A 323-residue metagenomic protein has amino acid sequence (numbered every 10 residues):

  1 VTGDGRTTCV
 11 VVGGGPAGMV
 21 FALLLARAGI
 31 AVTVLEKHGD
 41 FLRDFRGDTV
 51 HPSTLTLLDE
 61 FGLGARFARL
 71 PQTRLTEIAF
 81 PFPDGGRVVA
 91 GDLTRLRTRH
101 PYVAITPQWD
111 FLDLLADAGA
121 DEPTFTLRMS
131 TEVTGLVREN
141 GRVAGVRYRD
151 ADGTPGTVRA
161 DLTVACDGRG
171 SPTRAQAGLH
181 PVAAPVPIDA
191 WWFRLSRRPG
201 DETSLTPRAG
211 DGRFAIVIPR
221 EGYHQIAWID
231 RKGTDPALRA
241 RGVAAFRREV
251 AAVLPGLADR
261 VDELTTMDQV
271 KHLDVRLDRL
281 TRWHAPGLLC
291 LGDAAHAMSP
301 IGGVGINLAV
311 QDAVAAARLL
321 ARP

Functional and structural regions predicted by a protein language model:
T2-A17: Beta1/beta-strand and adjacent pyrophosphate-binding region of the FAD-binding site in flavoprotein oxidoreductases
G5-T7, G153-L162, C166: Core beta-strand elements of the Rossmann-like FAD/NAD(P) dinucleotide-binding domain in flavoenzyme oxidoreductases
V12, A26-R46: Glycine-rich FAD pyrophosphate-binding loop
P16-A22, L115, K271-P323: Conserved mid-domain beta->alpha element of the FAD-binding
H51-A118: Active-site-adjacent segment of FAD-dependent monooxygenases/related oxidoreductases
R87-V103, P107-D110, D152-T154, G200-L205 (+1 more regions): Conserved FAD/dinucleotide-binding core of flavoprotein oxidoreductases
Q108-W109, R169-S204, K232: Central beta-strand plus flanking loop segment that forms part of the substrate or channel wall within the catalytic
M129-A144: A conserved short coil-to-beta-strand element within the FAD-binding core of flavoproteins
